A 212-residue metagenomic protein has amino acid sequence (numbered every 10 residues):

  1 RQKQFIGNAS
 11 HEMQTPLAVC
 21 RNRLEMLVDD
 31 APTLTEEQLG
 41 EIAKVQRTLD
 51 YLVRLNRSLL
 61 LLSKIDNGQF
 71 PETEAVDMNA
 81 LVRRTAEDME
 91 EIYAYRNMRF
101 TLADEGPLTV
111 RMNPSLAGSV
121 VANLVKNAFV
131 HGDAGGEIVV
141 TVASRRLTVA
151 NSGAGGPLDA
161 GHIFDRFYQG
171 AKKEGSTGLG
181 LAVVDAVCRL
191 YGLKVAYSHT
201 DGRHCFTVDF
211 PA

Functional and structural regions predicted by a protein language model:
V28-L39: Short acidic helix/loop segment immediately C-terminal to the autophosphorylated histidine in two-component histidine
K44-L52: Short alpha-helical segment of the dimerization/phosphotransfer core of two-component systems
N67-E72, T109-M112: Conserved micro-motifs of the catalytic ATP-binding
E74, R99-T109: Conserved catalytic submotifs in the C-terminal HATPase_c
A128-F129: Short helix-loop "hinge" at the ATP-lid/N-box region of the Bergerat-fold HATPase_c
G156-F167: Short conserved segment of the HATPase_c
G192-L193, Y197: Conserved glycine-rich
